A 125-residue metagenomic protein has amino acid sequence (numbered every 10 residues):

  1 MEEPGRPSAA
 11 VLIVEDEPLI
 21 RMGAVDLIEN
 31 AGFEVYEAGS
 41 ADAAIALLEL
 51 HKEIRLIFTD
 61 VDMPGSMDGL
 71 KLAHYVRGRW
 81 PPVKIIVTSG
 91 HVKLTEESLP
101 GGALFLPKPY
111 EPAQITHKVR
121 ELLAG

Functional and structural regions predicted by a protein language model:
M1-L12, P18-L19, V25, A43 (+6 more regions): Non-catalytic signal-transmission and effector/linker regions of two-component phosphorelay proteins
P18-Y36: Two-component/phosphorelay signaling modules centered on CheY-like receiver
E37-L56: Acidic, metal-coordinating helix/loop segments flanking the phosphotransfer/catalytic sites of two-component signaling
S40, M67-L72: Acidic catalytic/metal-coordinating carboxylates
D60-V61: Active-site residues of response regulator receiver
T88-S89: Hydrophobic/aromatic residues positioned on beta-strands within the core alpha/beta folds
L94-G102: Short loop/helix-cap segments at secondary-structure boundaries that form the rim of catalytic
